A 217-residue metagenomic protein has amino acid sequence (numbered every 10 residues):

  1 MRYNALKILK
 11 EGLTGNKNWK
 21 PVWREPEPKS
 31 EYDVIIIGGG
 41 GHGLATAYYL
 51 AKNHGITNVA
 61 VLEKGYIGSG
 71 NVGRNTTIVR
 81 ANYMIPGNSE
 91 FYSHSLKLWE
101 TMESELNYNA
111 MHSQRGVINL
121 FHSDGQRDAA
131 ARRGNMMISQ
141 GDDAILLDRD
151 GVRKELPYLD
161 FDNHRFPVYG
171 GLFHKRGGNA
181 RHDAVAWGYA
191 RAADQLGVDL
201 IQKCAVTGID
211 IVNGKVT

Functional and structural regions predicted by a protein language model:
M1-V34, Y49-T57: Extreme N-terminal leader/targeting segments of oxidoreductases
I36-I37, V61: Hydrophobic Val/Ile/Leu positions in short beta-strands of Rossmann-like dinucleotide-binding domains
G39-L44, K64: Glycine-rich Rossmann-fold phosphate-binding loop(s) that bind the pyrophosphate of adenine dinucleotide cofactors
A51-V72: Glycine-rich FAD pyrophosphate-binding loop
E63, D148, Q202-C204: Short loop/edge segments at beta-strand edges and connector loops that shape dinucleotide/nucleotide cofactor-binding
T76-Y158: Dinucleotide-binding Rossmann-like beta1-alpha1 core, especially the glycine-rich loop that anchors the ADP
G125, L156-R165, D210-T217: A short, glycine/Asx- and small/polar-enriched loop/turn that sits immediately N-terminal to a beta-strand
L172-T217: Helical element adjacent to the flavin cofactor pocket in flavoenzyme catalytic cores
